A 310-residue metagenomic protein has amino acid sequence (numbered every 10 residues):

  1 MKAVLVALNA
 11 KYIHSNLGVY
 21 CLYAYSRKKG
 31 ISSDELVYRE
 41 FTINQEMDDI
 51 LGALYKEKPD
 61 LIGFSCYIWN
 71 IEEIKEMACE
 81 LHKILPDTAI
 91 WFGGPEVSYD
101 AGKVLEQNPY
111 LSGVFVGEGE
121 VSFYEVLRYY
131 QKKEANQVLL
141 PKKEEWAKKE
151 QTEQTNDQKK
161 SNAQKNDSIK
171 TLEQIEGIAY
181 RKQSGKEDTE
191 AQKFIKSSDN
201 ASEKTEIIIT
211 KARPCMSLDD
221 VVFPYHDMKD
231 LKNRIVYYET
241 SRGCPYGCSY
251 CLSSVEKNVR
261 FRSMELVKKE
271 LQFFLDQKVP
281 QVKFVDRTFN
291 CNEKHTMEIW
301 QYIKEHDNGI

Functional and structural regions predicted by a protein language model:
M1-K2, R234: A short, charged/proline- and glycine-enriched loop that marks the coil->beta-strand transition at the N-terminal
K2-K11: Nucleotide-activated donor-dependent transferases that construct or modify glycoconjugates
A10, V97, T288-F289: Short, glycine/serine-rich, charged loops/turns that create anion-binding and catalytic segments at active sites
Y12-G18: Short N-terminal binding/cap micro-motifs at the start of the first secondary-structure element
V19-R27: Short catalytic helix/loop segments, enriched in acidic residues and glycine and frequently bearing histidine
C21, E76-K83, E125, K269 (+2 more regions): Alpha-helical scaffolding segments of alpha/beta enzyme cores, especially the outer helices of TIM-barrel or partial
Y25, D34-K211: Glycine-rich beta-alpha loop elements in corrinoid/cobalamin-binding modules across cobalamin-dependent enzymes
S202, D219-I310: Radical SAM [4Fe-4S] cluster-binding motif and immediate context
